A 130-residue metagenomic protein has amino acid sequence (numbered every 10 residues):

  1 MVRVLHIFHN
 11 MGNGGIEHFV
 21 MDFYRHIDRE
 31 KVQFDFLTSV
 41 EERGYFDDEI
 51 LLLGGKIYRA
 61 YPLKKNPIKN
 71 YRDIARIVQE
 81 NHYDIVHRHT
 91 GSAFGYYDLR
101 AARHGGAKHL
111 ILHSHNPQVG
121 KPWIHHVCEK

Functional and structural regions predicted by a protein language model:
M1-K130: Membrane-interface segments of envelope glycosyltransferases acting on lipid-linked substrates or membrane lipids
